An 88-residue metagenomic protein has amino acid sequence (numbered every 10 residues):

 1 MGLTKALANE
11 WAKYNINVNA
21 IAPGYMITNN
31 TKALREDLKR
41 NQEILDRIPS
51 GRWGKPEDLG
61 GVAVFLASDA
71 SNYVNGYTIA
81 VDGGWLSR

Functional and structural regions predicted by a protein language model:
M1, N29, E57-G60: Residues in well-ordered alpha-helical elements
M1-A12: Conserved catalytic helix of short-chain dehydrogenase/reductases
K5, N17-N19, G51-R52: Short, cationic motifs built from Arg/Lys/His that form the positively charged side of catalytic pockets
A12-N17, V74-G76: Short, small/polar-rich loop/turn modules that mediate ligand/substrate recognition or access, typified
V18, A22-A33: Short, flexible catalytic-loop segment of classical short-chain dehydrogenase/reductase
K32-A33, Q42, E57, Y73: Residue-level preference for short helical/loop micro-motifs built around acidic side chains
L38-D58: Catalytic Tyr-x(3-8)-Lys segment
R52-V81, L86-S87: C-terminal substrate-recognition "lid" of short-chain dehydrogenase/reductases
